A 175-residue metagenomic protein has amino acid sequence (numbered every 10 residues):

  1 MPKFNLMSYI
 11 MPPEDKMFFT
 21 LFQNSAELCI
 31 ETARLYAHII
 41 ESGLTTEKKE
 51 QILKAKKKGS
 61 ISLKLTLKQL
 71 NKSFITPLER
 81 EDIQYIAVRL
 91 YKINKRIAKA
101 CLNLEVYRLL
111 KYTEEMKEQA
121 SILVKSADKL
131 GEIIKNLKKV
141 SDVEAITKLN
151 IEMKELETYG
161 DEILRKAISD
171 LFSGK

Functional and structural regions predicted by a protein language model:
M1-K175: Cytosolic, long alpha-helical scaffolding segments
